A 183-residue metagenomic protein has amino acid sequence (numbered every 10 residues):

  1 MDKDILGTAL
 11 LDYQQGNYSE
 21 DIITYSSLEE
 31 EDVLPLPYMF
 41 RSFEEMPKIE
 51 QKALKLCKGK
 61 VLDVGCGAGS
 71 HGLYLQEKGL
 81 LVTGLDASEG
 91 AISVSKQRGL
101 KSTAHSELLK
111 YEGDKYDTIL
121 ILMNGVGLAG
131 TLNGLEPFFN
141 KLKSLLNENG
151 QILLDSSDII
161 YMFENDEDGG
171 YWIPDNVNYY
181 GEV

Functional and structural regions predicted by a protein language model:
M1-I23: N-terminal auxiliary segments of SAM/dcSAM-dependent transferases
P37-K60: Conserved alpha-helix/loop element of class I SAM-dependent methyltransferases that forms part of the SAM/SAH-binding
A68: Conserved SAM/SAH-binding loop
S88-E89: Conserved SAM/SAH-binding beta-strand->alpha-helix loop
G99-K110: Conserved SAM-binding strand-loop segment of SAM-dependent methyltransferases
Y116-E136: A short SAM/SAH-binding and catalytic strip from SAM-dependent methyltransferases
E136-E148: A short glycine-rich, Lys/Arg-flanked "PGG" loop and its adjoining helix->strand segment in the class I
E148-V183: SAM-dependent methyltransferase
